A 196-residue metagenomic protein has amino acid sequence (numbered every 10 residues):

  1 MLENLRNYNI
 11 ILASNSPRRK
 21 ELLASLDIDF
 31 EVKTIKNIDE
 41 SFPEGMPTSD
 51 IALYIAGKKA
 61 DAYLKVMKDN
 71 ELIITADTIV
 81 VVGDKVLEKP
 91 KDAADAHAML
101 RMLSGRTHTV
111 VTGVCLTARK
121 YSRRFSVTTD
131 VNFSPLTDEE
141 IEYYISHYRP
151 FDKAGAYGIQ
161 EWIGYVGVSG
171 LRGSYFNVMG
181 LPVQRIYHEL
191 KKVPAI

Functional and structural regions predicted by a protein language model:
L2-I28: N-terminal beta1-alpha1 ligand-phosphate binding loop
N4-R6, I10-I11, M46-I196: Anionic-ligand binding patches
N15, I35, R119: Cofactor-binding loop segments of dinucleotide-utilizing enzymes, especially the Rossmann-like FAD- and NAD(P)+-binding
R18, I38, P182: A generic "binding-loop/recognition-motif" signal
E31-S41: A short beta-strand-loop structural module common to alpha/beta enzyme folds
